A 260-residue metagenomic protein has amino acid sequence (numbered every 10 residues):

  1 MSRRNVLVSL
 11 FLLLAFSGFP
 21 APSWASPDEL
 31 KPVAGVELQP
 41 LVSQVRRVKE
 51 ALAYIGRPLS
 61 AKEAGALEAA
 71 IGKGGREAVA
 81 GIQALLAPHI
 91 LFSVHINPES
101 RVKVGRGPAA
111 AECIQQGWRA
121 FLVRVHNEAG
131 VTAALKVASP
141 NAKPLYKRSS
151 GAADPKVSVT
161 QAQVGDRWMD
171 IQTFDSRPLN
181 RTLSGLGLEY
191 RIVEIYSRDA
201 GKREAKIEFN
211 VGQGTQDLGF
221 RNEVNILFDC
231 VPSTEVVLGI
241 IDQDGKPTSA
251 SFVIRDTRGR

Functional and structural regions predicted by a protein language model:
R3-L7: N-terminal export leaders
S9-G18: Bacterial N-terminal signal peptides
P20-P27: Boundary at the C-terminal end of the N-terminal hydrophobic targeting segment
V36-E63, S251: Mature N-terminal segment immediately following signal peptide/propeptide cleavage in secreted/periplasmic
L38-Q39, A61, A66, I71-C230 (+1 more regions): Long, low-hydrophobicity ectodomains and other hydrophilic envelope-associated domains
H126-G130, Q243-G245, T257: Short solvent-exposed strand-capping/beta-turn motif centered on an Asx-Ser/Thr pair
T234-D242, F252-I254: A short, amphipathic beta-strand motif
T248-S251, D256-R260: Short, acidic Ser/Thr/Gly-rich low-complexity loop/linker segments typical of extracellular and cell-surface proteins
